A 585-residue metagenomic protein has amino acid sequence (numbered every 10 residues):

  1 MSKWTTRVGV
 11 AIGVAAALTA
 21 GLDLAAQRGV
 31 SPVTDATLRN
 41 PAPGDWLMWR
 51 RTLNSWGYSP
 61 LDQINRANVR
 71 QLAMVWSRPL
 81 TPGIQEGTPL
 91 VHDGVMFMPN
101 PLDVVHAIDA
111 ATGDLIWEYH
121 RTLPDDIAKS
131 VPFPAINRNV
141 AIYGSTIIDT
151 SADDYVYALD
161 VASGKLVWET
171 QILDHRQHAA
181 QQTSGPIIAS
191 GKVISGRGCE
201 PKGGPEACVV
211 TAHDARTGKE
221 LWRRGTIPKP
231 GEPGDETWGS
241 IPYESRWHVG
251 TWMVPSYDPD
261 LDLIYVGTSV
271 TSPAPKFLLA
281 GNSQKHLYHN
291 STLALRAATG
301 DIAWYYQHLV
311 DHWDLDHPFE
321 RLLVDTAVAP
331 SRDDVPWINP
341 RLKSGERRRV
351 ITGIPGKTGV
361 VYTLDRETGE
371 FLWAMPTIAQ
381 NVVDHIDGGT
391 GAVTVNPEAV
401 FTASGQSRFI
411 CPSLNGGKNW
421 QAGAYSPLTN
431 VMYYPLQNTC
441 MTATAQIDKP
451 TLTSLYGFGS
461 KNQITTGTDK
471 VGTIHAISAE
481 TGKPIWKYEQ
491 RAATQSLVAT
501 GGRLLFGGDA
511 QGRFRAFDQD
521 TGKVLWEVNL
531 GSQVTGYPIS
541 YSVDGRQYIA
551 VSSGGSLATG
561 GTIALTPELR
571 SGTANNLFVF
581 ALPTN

Functional and structural regions predicted by a protein language model:
M1-I12: Bacterial N-terminal signal peptides that target proteins for export
R28-M74, T226-P233, V395-A399, Q463-I464 (+1 more regions): Blade/loop signatures of beta-propeller domains
W46-R50, I84-V104, K129-V156, Q181-G204 (+8 more regions): Repeat-blade elements of multi-bladed beta-propeller folds
L61-Q71, N100-T122: Beta-propeller domains
V69-L72, G113, G164, G218 (+7 more regions): Short coil/turn linkers that define WD40 beta-propeller blade boundaries
R78-L90, E118-A141, E169-G185, G225-S256 (+10 more regions): Extracytoplasmic beta-rich repeat domains
L159, A207-K219, K285-G300, D365-G369 (+2 more regions): Beta-propeller blade signature
I539-N585: Blade-level signature of beta-propeller repeat domains, shared across WD40, Kelch, NHL, RCC1 and BNR/Asp-box propellers
